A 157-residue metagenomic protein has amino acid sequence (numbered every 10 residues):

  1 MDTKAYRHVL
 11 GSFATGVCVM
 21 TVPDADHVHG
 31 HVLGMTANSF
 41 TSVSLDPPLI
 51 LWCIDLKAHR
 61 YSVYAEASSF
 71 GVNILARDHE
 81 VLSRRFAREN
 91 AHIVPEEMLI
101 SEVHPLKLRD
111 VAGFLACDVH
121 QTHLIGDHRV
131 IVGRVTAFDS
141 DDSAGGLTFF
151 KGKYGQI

Functional and structural regions predicted by a protein language model:
M1-I157: Basic, polyanion-binding surface patches
